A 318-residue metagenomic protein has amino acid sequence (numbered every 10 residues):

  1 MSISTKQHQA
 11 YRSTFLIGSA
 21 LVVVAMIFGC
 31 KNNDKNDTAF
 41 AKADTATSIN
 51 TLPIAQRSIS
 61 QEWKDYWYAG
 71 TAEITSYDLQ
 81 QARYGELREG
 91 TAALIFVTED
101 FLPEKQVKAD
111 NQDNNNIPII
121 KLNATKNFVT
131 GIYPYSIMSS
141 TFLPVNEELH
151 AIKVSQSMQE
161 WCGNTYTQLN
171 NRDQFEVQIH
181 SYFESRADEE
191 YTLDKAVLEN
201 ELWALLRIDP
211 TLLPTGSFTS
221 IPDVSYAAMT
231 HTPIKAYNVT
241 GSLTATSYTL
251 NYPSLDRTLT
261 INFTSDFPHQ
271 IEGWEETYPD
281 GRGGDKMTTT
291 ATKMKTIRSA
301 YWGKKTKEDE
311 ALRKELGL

Functional and structural regions predicted by a protein language model:
I3-I17: Bacterial N-terminal signal peptides that target proteins for export
G18-V23: Hydrophobic membrane-insertion alpha-helices, especially the h-region of bacterial N-terminal signal peptides
M26-G29: C-terminal motif of bacterial Sec signal peptides marking the signal peptidase cleavage site
K31-N33: Bacterial signal peptide processing site
D37-D173, T211-L318: Acidic, serine/threonine-rich low-complexity disordered tracts
Q168-T215: Surface-exposed beta-loop interaction hotspot
